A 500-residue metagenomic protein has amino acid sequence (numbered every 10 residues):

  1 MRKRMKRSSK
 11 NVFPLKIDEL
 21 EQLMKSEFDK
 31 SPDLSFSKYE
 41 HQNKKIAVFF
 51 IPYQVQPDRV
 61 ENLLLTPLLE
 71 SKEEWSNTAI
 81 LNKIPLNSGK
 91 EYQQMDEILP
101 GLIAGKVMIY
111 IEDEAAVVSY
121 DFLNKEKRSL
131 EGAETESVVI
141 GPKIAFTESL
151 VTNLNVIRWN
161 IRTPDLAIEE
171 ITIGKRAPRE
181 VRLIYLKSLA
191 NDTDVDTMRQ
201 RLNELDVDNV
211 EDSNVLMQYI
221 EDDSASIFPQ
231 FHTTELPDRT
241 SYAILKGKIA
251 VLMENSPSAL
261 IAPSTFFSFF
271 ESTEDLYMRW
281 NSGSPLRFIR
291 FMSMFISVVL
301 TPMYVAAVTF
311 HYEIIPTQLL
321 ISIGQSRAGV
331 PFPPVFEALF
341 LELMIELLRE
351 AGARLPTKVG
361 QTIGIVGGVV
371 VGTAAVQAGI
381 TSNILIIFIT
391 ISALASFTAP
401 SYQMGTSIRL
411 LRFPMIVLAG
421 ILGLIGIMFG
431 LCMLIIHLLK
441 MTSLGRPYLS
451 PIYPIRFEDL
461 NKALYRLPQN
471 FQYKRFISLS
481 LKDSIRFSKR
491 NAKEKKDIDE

Functional and structural regions predicted by a protein language model:
M1-V299, I314-T317, L438-E500: Membrane-embedded alpha-helical signal segments
M278, S282-P285, S326, G352 (+2 more regions): Membrane-interfacial loop-to-transmembrane-helix junctions in polytopic alpha-helical membrane proteins
G283, I321-P333: Short aromatic-rich membrane-water interface segments that cap or initiate transmembrane helices in multi-pass membrane
M303-A306, P316-L319, P331-E500: Generic detector of multi-pass transmembrane helix bundles and their immediately adjacent loops in polytopic membrane
H311: Functional cleft and adjacent loop/helix regions within the main domain that mediate ligand binding or catalysis
